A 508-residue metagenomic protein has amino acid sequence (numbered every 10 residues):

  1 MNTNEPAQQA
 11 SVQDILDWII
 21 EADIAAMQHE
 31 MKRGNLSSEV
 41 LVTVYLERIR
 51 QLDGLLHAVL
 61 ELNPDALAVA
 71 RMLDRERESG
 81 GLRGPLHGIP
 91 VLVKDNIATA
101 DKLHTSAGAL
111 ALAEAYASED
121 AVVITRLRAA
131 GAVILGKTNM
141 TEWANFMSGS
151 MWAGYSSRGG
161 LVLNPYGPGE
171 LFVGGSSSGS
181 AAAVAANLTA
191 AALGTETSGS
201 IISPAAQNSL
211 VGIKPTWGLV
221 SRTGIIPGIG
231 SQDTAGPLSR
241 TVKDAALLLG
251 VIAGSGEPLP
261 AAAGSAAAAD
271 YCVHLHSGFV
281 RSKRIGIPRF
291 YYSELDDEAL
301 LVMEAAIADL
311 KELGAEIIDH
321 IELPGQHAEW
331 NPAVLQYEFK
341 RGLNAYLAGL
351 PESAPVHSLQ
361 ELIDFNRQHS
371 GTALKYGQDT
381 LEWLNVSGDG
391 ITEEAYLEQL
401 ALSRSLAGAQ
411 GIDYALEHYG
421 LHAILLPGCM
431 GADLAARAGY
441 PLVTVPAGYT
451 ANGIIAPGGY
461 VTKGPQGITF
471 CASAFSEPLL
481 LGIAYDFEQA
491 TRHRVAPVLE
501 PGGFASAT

Functional and structural regions predicted by a protein language model:
M1-E78, R289, A305-A315, D364 (+3 more regions): An N-terminal boundary/leader segment
S11-I15, H87-A107, H274-P288, Y337-A407 (+1 more regions): Short helix-loop capping/hinge segments that flank enzyme active sites or metal/cofactor-binding pockets
I24, L52, P85-R126, I229: Enzymes and membrane/adaptor proteins characterized by extended Gly/Ser/Thr/Asp/Glu-rich, aromatic-dotted
G34, G88, K94, A129 (+5 more regions): Glycine-rich, small-residue loops and helix-cap segments that act as flexible hinges at active-site edges
N35, V42, R71, A121 (+4 more regions): Acyltransferase
Y45, A66, G88, K94 (+5 more regions): Conserved hydrophobic/aromatic pocket- or pore-lining residues that grip, position, or stack substrates in active sites
E119-I252, A438-Y449, I454, Y460-T469: Short glycine/serine-rich loop segments
K214-L301, A306, P324-Q326, Q368 (+1 more regions): A short helix-breaking turn/cap at a secondary-structure junction
